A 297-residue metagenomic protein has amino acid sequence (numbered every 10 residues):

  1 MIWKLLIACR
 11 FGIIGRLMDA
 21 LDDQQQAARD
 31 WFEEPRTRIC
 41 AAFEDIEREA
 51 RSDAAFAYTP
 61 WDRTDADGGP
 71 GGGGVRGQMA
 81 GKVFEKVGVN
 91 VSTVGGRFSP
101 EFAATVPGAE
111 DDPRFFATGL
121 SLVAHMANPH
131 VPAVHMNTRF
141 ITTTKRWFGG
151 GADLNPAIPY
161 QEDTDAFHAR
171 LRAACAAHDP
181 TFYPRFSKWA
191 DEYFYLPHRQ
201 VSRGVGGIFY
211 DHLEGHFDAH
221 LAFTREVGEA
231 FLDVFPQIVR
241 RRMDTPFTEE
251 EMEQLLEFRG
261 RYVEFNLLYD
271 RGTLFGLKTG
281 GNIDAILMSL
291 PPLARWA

Functional and structural regions predicted by a protein language model:
I13-I14: Short, positively charged and aromatic/hydrophobic N-terminal segments
A20-P107, L213-L268: Gly/Pro-rich turn-and-neighbor structural signature
G73-G150: Internal mixed beta-strand/loop scaffold within catalytic domains of large alpha/beta enzymes
T144-F186: Compact, glycine/acidic-enriched structural inserts
A174-F223, Q237-R240: Long, charged, mostly alpha-helical binding arms that flank functional sites
T273-W296: Long, contiguous binding/interaction regions
